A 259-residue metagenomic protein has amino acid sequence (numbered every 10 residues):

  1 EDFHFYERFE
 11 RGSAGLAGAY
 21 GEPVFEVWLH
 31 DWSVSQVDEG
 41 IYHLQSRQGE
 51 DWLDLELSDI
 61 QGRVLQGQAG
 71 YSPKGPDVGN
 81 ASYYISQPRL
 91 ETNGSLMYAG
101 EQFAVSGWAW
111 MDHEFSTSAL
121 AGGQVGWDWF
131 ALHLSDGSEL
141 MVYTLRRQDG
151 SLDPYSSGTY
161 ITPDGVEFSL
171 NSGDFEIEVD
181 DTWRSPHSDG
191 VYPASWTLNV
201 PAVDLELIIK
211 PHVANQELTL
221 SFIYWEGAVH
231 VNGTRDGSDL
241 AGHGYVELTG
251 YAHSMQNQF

Functional and structural regions predicted by a protein language model:
E1-F259: Targeting-peptide/extracellular-domain and disordered-appendage signature
